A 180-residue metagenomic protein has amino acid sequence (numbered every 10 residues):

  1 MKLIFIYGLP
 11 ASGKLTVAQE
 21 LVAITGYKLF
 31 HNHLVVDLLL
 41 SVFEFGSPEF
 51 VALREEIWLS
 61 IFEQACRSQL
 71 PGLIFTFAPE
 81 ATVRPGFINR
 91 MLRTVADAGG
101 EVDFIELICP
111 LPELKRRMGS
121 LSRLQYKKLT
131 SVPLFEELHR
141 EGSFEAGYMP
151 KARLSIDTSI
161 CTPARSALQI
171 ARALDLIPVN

Functional and structural regions predicted by a protein language model:
L3: Walker A (P-loop) ATP-phosphate-binding motif of ABC ATPase nucleotide-binding domains
I6: Hydrophobic anchor at the beta1->P-loop junction of P-loop NTPases
L9: P-loop (Walker A) phosphate-binding loop of NTP-binding proteins
G13: Conserved glycine(s) of the Walker
T16-C66: Conserved substrate/cofactor phosphate-moiety recognition/catalytic segment in nucleotide-dependent phosphotransferases
L53-E106: Glycine-rich phosphate-binding loop used to anchor ATP phosphates in small-molecule kinases, encompassing both
A98-G119, I156: Conserved phosphate-donor/acceptor-positioning beta-strand/loop module used by diverse small-molecule
S120-Q169, N180: Small-molecule kinase domains that catalyze NTP-dependent phosphoryl transfer to phosphate-bearing small molecules
